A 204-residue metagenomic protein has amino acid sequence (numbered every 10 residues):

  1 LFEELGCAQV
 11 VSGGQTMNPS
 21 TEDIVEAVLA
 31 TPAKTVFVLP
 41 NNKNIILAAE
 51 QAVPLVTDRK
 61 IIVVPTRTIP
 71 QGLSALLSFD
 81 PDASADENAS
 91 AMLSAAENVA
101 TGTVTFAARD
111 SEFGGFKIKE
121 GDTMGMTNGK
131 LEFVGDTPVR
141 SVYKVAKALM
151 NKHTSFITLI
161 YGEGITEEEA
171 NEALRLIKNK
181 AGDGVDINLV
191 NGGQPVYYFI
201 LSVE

Functional and structural regions predicted by a protein language model:
L1-E204: N-terminal loops that bind phosphate or other acidic moieties and the adjacent beta-alpha structural core
